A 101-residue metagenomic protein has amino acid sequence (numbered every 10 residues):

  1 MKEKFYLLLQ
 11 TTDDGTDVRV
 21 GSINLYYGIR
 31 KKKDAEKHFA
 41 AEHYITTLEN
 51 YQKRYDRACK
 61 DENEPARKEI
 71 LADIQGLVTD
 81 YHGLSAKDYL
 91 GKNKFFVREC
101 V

Functional and structural regions predicted by a protein language model:
M1, A35, G91-K92: N-terminal leader/targeting signatures
K2-N24: Short aromatic-glycine-(Arg/Gly/Cys) micro-motifs in beta-strand/loop hairpins
Y6-L8, A35, F95-V97: Hydrophobic beta-strand residues in large extracellular and virion-surface proteins
L9-D13, R30, R98-V101: Residue-level signal for short segments within beta-strands and strand-turn junctions of well-structured beta-sheet
D17-H38, H43: A short, exposed loop/beta-hairpin motif centered on an aromatic-Gly-Thr core
A41-V101: Short, mixed-charge low-complexity intrinsically disordered segments
